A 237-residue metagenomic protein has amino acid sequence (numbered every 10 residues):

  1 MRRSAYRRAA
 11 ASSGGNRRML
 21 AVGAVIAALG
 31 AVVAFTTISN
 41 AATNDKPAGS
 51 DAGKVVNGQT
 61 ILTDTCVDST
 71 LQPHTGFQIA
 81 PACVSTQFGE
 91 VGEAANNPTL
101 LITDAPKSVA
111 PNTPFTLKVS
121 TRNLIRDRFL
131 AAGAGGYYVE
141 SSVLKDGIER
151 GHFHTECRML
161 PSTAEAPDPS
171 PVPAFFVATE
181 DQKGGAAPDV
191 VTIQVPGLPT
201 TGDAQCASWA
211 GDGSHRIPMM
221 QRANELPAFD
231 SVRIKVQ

Functional and structural regions predicted by a protein language model:
M1-I26: N-terminal export and membrane-targeting signals
V33-S50: C-terminal region of N-terminal signal peptides and the immediate post-cleavage residues of exported proteins
A52-E93: A eukaryote-biased signal for short, well-structured alpha-helical docking elements
A95-E156: Extracellular-facing segments of soluble proteins and assemblies that are Gly/Ser/Thr-biased and enriched in aromatics
A110-P114, I148, L160-A164, V195-Q205 (+1 more regions): A short, structured loop/turn motif at beta-sheet edges
R158-P188: Extended, solvent-exposed segments with strong compositional bias
G185-I217: Internal, hydrophobic beta-strand segments that form the core of beta-sheet-rich folds
G213-Q237: Short beta-strand elements
